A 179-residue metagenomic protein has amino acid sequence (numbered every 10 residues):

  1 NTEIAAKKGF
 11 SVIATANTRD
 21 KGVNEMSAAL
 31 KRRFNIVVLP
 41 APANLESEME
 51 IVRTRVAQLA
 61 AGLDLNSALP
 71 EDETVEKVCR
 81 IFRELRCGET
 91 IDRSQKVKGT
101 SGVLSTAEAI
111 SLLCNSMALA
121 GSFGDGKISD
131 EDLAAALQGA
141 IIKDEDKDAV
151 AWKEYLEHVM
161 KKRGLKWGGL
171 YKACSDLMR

Functional and structural regions predicted by a protein language model:
N1-L63, A118-L119: Canonical AAA+ ATPase core
K7, S11, T15, R32-R33 (+3 more regions): Generic alpha-helix detector with strongest preference for long hydrophobic helices that associate with membranes
R19-V38, L63-T90, S94-G99, L165-M178: A broadly tuned preference for mixed-charge, low-complexity surface segments
D20-V23, S27-I36, V103-A107, C114 (+1 more regions): Residue-level signal for functionally critical sites in structured catalytic/ligand-binding pockets
R32-N35, L39, E46, E50 (+7 more regions): Solvent-exposed, non-transmembrane amphipathic alpha-helical segments
R33, I51, R55, K77 (+4 more regions): Residues that form generic nucleotide/phosphate-binding pockets
M49, V56-D132: Conserved AAA+ ATPase small/helical "lid" subdomain
G121-R179: C-terminal engagement/docking regions of AAA+ P-loop ATPases
